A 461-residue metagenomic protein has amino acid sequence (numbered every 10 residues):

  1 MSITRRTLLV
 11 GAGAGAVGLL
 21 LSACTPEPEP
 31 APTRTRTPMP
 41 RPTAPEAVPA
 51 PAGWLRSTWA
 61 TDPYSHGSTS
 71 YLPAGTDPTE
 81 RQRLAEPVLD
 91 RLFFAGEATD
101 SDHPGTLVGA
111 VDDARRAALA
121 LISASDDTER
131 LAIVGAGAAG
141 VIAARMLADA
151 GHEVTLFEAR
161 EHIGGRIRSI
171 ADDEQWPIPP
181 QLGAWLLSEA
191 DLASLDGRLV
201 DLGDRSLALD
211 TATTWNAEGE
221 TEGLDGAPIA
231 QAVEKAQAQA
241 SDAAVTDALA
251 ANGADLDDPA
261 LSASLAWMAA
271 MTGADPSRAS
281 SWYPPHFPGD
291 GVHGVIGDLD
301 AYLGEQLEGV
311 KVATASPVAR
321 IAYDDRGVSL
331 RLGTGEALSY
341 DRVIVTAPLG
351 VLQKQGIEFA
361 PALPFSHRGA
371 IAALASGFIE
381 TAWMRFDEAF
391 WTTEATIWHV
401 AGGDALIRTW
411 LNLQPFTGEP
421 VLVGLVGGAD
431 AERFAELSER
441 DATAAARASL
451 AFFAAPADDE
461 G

Functional and structural regions predicted by a protein language model:
M1-G461: FAD-dinucleotide binding site
